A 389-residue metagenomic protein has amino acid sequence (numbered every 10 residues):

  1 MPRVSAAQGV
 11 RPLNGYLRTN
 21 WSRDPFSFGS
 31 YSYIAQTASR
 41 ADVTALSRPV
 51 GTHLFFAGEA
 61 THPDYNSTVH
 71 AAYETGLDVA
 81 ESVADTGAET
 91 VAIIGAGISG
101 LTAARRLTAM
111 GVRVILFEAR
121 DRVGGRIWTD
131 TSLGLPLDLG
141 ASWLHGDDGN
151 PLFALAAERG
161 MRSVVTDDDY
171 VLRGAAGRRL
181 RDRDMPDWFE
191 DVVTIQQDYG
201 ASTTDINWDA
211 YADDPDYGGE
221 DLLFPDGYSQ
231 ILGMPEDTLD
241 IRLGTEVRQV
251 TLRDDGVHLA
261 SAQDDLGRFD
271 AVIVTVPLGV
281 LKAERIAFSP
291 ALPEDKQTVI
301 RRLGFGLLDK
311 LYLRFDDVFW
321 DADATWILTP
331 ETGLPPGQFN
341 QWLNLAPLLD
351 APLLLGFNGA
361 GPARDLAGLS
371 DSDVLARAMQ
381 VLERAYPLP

Functional and structural regions predicted by a protein language model:
M1-P389: FAD-dinucleotide binding site
